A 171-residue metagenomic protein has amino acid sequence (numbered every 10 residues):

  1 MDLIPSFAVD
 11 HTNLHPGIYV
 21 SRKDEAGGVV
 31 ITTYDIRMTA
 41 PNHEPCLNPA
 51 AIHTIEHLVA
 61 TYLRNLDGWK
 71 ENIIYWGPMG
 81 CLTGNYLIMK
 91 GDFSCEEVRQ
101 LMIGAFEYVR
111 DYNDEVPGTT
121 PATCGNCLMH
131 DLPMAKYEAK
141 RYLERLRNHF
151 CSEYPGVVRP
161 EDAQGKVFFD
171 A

Functional and structural regions predicted by a protein language model:
M1-N42, G156-P160, V167-A171: Non-catalytic terminal extensions that flank enzyme cores
I18-V20, I73-P78: Generic structural motif
I31-N65, Y75-W76: Active/ligand-binding-proximal structured segments within catalytic/core domains that scaffold catalytic residues
Y62, P121-C124, A163-D170: A domain-level signal for the structural core that forms small-molecule/cofactor-binding pockets and catalytic centers
L66-K70: Short secondary-structure junctions
W76-H149: Active-site-adjacent, His/Asp/Glu-enriched structural segments that form or flank metal-binding and acid/base networks
P133-A171: Scaffold signal of the M16-like zinc-metallopeptidase fold and its non-catalytic homologs
